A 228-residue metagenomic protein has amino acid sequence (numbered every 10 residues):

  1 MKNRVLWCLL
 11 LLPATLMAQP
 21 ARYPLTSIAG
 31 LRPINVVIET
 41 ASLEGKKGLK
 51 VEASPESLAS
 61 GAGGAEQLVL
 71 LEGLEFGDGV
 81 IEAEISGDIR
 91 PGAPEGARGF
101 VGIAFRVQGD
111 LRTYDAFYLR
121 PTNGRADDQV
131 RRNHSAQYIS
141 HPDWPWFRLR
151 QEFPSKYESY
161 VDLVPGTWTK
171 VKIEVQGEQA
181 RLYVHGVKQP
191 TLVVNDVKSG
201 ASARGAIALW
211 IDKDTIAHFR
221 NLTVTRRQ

Functional and structural regions predicted by a protein language model:
M1-W7: Bacterial N-terminal signal peptides that target proteins for export
L10-A18: Hydrophobic h-region of N-terminal signal peptides that target proteins for export in Gram-negative bacteria
Q19-Q228: Extracellular glycan-recognition regions
